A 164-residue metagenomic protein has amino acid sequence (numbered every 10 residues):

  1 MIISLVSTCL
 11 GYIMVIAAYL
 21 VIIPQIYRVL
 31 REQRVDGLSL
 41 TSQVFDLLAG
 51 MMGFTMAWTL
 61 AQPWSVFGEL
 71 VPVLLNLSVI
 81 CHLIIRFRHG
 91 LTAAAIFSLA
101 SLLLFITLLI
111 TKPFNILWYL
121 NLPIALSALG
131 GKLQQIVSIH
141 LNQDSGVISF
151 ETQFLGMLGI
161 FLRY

Functional and structural regions predicted by a protein language model:
M1-Y164: Alpha-helical membrane-protein topology signature
